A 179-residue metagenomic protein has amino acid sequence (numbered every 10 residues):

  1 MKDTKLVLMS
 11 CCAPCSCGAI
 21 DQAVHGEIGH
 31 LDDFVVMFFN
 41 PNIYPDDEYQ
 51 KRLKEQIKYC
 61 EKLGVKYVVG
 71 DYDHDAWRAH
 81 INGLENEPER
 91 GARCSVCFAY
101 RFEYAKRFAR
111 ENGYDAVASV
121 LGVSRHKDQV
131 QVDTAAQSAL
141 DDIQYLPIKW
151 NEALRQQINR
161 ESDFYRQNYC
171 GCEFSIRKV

Functional and structural regions predicted by a protein language model:
M1-V179: Nucleotide-activated chemistry modules centered on ATP-dependent adenylation/adenylyltransferase
